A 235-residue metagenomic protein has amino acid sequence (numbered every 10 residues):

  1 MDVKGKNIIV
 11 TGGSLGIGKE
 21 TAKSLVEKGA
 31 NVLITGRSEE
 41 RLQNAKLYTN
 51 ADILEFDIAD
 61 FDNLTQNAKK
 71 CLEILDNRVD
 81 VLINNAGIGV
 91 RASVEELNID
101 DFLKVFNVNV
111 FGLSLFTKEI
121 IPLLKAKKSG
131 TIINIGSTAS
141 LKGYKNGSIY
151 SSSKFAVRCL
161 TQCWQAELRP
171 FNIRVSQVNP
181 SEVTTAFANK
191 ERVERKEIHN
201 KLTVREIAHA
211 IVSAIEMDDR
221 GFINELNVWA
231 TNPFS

Functional and structural regions predicted by a protein language model:
S14-L15: Conserved glycine-rich cofactor-binding loop
F56-N67, I99: The beta1-alpha1 cofactor-binding region of Rossmann-like NAD(H)/NADP(H)-dependent oxidoreductases
S93-V94, D101-L103: Substrate-binding pocket helix/loop in short-chain dehydrogenase/reductase
T117, S153: Active-site helix of classical SDR
S137: Residue(s) in the substrate-gating loop at a strand-loop-helix junction that position the organic substrate next
K142, C163-I173: Active-site-adjacent segment of SDR/Rossmann-fold oxidoreductases
F171-I173, Q177-V178, V193-S235: C-terminal helical subdomain
